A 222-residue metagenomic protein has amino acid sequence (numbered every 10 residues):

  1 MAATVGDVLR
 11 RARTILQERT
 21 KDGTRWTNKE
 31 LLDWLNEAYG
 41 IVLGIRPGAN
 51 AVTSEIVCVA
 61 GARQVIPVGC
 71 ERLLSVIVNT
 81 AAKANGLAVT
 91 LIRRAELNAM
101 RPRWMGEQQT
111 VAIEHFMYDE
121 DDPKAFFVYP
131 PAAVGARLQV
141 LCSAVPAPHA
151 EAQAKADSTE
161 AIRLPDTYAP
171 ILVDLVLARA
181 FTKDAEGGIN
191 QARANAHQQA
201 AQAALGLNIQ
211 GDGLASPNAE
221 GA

Functional and structural regions predicted by a protein language model:
M1-A222: Glycine-enriched, solvent-exposed interface loops adjoining structured elements
